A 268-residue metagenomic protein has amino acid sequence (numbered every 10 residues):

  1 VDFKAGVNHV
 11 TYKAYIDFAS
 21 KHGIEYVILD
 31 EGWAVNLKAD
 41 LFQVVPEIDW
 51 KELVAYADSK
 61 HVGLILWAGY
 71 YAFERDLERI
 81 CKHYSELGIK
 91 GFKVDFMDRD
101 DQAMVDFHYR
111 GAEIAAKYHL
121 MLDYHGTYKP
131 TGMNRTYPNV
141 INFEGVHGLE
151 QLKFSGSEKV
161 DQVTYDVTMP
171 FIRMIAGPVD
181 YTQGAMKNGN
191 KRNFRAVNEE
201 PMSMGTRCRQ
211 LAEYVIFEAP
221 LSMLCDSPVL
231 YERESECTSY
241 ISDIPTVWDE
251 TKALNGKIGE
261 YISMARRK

Functional and structural regions predicted by a protein language model:
V1-H22, Y26: An acidic-aromatic substrate-binding cleft motif
E25, K90, S222: Short acidic/polar active-site loop segments enriched in Thr and Asp
E31-M202: Aromatic- and carboxylate-enriched substrate-binding clefts and catalytic-loop regions of carbohydrate-active enzymes
P46, L254-G259: A general structural motif
C208-G256: Catalytic cores of secreted or luminal carbohydrate-active enzymes
K257-K268: Carbohydrate-binding surface patches
